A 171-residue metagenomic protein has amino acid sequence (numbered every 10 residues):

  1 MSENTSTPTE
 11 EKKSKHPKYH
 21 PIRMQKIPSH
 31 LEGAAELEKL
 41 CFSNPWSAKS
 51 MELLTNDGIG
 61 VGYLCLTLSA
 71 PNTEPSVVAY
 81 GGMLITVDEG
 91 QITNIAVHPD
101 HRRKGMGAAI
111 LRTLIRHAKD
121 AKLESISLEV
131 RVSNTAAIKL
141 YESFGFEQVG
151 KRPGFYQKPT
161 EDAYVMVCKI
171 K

Functional and structural regions predicted by a protein language model:
M1-P17, T160-K171: Terminal substrate-recognition subdomain of acyl/acetyltransferases
K15-D100, L111-T113, H117, A121 (+1 more regions): Acetyl-CoA-dependent GNAT
M51, K151-R152: Short beta-alpha junctions and helix-cap segments that line functional grooves
Y80, V149-K151: Residue-level detector of high-confidence beta-strand sites
H98-R112, D120-A121, S125, R131-K139 (+2 more regions): Conserved glycine-rich acetyl-CoA-binding loop
E124, R131-T135, F144, G154-K171: C-terminal "cap" of GNAT-fold acetyltransferases
